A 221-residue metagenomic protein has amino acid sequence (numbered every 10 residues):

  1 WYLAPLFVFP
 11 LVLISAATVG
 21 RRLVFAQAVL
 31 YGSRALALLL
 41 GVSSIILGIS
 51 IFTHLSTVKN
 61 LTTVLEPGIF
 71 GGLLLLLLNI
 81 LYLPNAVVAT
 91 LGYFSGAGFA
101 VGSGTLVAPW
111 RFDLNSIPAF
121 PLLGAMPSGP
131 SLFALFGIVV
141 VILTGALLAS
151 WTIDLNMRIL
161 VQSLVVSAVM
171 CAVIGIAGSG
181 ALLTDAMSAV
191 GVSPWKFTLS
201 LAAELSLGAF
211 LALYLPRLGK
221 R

Functional and structural regions predicted by a protein language model:
W1-S44, G48-L73: Membrane-interface helix-loop-helix junctions at boundaries between adjacent transmembrane segments
A4, A26, L30, R34 (+6 more regions): Alpha-helical transmembrane segments of integral membrane proteins
V12-Y31, G145-L160, L211-R221: Cytoplasmic membrane-interface segments at the C-terminal ends of transmembrane helices
S33-S50, L77-V88, G92, A168: Alpha-helical transmembrane segments of multi-pass integral membrane proteins
S44, G48, D113-N115, V165-G175: Aromatic-anchored segments of alpha-helical transmembrane domains
L65-F136, I176-S200, F210, P216-G219: Long, glycine/tryptophan/cysteine-rich extracytoplasmic
P130-S150, E204, G208: Hydrophobic alpha-helical transmembrane segments
L143-L183: C-terminal hydrophobic structural anchor segments that stabilize assembly/packing rather than catalytic chemistry
